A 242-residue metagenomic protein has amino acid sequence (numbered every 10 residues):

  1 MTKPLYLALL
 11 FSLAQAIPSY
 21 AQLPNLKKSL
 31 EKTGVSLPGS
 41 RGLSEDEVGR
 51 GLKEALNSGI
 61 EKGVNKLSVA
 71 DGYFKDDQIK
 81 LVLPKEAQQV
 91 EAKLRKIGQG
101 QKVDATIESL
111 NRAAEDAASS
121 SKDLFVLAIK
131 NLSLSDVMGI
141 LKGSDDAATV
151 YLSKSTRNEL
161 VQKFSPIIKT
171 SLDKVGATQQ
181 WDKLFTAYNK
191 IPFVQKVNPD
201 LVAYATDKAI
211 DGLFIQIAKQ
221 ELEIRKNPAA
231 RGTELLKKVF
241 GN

Functional and structural regions predicted by a protein language model:
T2-A8: Sec-dependent signal peptide recognition, specifically the positively charged N-region followed immediately by
A8-Q15: Bacterial N-terminal signal peptides
I17-A21: Sec/Tat signal peptide C-region and signal peptidase I cleavage site
P24-I107: N-terminal Sec/ER secretory leader and immediately downstream segment of secreted/extracellular precursors
K27-G34, G39, V202, A209-N242: A cross-kingdom marker for long, charged
Q99-S171: Mid-length scaffold segments of soluble, non-membrane domains
I167-K208: An amphipathic alpha-helical core segment
